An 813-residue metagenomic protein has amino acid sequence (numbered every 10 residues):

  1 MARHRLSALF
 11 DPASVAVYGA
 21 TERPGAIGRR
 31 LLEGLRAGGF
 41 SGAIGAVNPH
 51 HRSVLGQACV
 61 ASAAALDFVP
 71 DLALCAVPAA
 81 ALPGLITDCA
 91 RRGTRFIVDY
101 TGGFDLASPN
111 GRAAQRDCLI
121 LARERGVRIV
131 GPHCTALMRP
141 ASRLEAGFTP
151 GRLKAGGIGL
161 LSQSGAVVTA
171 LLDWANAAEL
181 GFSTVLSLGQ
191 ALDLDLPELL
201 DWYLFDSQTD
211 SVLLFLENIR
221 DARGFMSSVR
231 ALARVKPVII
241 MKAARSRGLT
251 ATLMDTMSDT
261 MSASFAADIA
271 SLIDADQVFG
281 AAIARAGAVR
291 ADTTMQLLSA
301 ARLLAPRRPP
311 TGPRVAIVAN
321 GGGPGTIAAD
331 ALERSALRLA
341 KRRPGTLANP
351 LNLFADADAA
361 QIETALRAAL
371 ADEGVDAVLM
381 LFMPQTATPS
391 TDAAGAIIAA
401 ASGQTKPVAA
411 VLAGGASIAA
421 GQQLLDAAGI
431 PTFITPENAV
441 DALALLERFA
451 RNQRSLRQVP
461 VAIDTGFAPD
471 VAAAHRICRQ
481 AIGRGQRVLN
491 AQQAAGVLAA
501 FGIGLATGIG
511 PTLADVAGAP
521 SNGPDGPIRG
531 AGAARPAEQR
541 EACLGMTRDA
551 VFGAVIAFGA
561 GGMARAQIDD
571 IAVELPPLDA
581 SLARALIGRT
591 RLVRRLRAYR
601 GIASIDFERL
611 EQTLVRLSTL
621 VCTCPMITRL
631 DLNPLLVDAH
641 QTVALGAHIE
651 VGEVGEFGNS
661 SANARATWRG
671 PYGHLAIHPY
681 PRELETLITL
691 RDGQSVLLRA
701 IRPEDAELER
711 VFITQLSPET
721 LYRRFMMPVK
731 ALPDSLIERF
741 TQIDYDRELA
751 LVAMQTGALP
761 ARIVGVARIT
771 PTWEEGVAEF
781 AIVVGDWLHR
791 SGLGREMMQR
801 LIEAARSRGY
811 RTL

Functional and structural regions predicted by a protein language model:
M1-H648, V654-S661: Catalytic-core regions of core metabolic enzymes, especially those transforming organic acids/acyl-group intermediates
S7, V654-L813: Long, contiguous binding/interaction regions
